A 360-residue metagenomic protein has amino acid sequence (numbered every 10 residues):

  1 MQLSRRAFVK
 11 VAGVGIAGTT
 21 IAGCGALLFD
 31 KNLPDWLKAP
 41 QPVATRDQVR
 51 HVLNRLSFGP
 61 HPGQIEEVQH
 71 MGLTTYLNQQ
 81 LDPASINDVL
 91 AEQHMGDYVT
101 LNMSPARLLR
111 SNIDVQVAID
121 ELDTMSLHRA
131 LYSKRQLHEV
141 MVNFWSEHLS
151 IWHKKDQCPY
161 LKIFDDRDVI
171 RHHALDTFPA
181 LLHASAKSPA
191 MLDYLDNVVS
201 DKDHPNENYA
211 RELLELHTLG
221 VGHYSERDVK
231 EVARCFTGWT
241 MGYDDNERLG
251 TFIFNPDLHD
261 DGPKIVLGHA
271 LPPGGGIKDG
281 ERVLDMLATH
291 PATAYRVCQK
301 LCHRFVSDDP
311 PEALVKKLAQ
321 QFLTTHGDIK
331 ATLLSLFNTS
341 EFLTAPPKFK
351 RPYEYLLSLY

Functional and structural regions predicted by a protein language model:
M1-I16: N-terminal secretory signal peptides and thylakoid transit peptides that target proteins across membranes
A12, Q69-G72, S185, L336-F337: A general structural motif at alpha-helix termini
G13, G18, Q41-P42, R46 (+4 more regions): Terminal-appendage/accessory-domain detector
I16, S57, H61, S85 (+5 more regions): Short alpha-helix boundary/capping elements
G23-R55: C-terminal segment of N-terminal export signals and the immediately downstream linker at the start of the mature
A39-Q48, A118, Y132-L137, Y224 (+2 more regions): Structural motif
P62-F144, H148, H153-I163, V169: N-terminal accessory alpha/beta regions
C158-Y360: Active-site substrate-binding loop specific to GH73 endo-beta-N-acetylglucosaminidase modules in bacterial autolysins
